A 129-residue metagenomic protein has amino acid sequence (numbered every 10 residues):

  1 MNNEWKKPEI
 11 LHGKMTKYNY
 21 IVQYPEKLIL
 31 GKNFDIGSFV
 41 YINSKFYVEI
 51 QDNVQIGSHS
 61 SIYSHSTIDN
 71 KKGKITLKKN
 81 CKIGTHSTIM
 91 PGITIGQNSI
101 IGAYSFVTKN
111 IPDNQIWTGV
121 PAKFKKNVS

Functional and structural regions predicted by a protein language model:
M1-N70, K74-N80, G84-I89, Q97 (+2 more regions): Domain-scale signature associated with acetyltransferase and cell-envelope carbohydrate enzymes
P91, K109: Conserved coupling/switch loop of ABC ATPases
T94: Short alpha-helical segment within the catalytic ATP-binding CA
